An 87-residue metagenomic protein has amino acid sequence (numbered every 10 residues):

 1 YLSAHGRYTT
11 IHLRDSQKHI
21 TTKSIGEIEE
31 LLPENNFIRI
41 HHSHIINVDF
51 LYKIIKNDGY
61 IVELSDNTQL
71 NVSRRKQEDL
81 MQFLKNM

Functional and structural regions predicted by a protein language model:
Y1-S65: Conserved binding/recognition cores within well-folded domains
H19-K23, L70-R75: A short macromolecule-binding patch
I54-D58, N71-V72, Q77: Alpha-helix boundary/capping detector
L64-D66, R74, E78-M87: Eukaryotic intrinsically disordered, low-complexity regulatory linkers and tails enriched in Ser/Thr/Pro
